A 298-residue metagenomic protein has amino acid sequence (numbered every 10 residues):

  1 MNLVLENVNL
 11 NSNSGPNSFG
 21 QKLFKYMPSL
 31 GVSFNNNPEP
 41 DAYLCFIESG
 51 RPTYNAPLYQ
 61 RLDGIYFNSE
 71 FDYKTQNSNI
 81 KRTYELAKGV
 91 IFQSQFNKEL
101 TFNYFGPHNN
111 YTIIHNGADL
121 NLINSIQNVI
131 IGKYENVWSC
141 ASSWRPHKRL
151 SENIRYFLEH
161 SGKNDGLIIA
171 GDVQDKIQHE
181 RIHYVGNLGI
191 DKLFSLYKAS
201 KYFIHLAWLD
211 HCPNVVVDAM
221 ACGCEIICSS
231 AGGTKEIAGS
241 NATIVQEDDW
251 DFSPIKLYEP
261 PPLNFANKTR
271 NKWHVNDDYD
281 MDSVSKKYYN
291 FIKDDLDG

Functional and structural regions predicted by a protein language model:
A42-E70: Active-site proximal beta-strand in glycosyltransferases
Y84, S195-S200: Short alpha-helical donor nucleotide-sugar binding micro-motif in glycosyltransferases
F96, G117: Carbohydrate-associated surface elements
V129-K148, I154-E159, L167: Conserved donor-binding/catalytic core segment of Leloir-type glycosyltransferases
G171-F194: Nucleotide-activated donor-binding/catalytic signature segment of Leloir-type glycosyltransferases, i.e., the conserved
W208: Aromatic "clamp/platform" in nucleotide-sugar-dependent glycosyltransferases that forms part of the donor/acceptor
E225-C228, K235: Short hydrophobic beta-strand element within catalytic cores of glycosyltransferases and related nucleotide-activated
K235-K268: Change "using UDP/GDP/dTDP sugars" to "using nucleotide sugars
